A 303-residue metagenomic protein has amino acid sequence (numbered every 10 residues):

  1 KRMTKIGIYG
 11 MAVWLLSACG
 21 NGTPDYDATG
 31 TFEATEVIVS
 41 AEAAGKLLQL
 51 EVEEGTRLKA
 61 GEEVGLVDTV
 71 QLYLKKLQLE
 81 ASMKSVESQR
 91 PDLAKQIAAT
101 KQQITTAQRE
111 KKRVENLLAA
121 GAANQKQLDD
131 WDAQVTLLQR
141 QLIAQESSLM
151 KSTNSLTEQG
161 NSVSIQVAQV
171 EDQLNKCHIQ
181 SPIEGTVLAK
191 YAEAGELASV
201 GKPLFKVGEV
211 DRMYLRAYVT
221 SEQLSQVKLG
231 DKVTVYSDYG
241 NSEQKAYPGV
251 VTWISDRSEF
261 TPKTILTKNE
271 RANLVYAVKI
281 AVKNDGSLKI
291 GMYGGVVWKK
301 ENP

Functional and structural regions predicted by a protein language model:
L15-A18: C-terminal motif of bacterial Sec signal peptides marking the signal peptidase cleavage site
G20-G22: Bacterial signal peptide processing site
P24-D27, L74-Q89, L93-K95, Q102 (+1 more regions): Extended amphipathic alpha-helical segments
D25-Q89, A120-Q127, A189-E193, T220-E222 (+3 more regions): Long, amphipathic coiled-coil "stalk"/hairpin helices in large membrane-associated assemblies
T31-F32, L47-E53, R57-E63, A168-Q173 (+3 more regions): Surface-exposed patches in structured soluble domains
S40, R257-K268: Short, solvent-exposed secondary-structure boundary/capping segments
E63, T69-V70, P203, E209 (+2 more regions): Short, surface-exposed secondary-structure boundary micro-motifs
V219-P248, A272-V296: Surface-exposed connector loops and short turns at secondary-structure junctions
